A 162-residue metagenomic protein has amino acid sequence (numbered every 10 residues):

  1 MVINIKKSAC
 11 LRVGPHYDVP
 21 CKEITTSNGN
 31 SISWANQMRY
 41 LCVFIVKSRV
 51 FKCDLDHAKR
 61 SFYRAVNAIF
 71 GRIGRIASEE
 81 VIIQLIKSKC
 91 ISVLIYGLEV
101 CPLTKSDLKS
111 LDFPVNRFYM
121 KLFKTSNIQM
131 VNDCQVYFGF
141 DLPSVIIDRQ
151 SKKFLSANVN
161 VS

Functional and structural regions predicted by a protein language model:
V2, H16-Y17, A68, R75 (+3 more regions): Short amphipathic alpha-helical interaction elements and helix-loop-helix interfaces that mediate dimerization
V2-Q37: Short, conserved micro-motifs composed of acidic
I5-K7, E80-Q84, G97-S106, Q129-Q135 (+1 more regions): Short coil/turn segments at secondary-structure boundaries
K22-E23, V50-L55, M130: Short conserved micro-motifs at the rims of enzyme active sites and ligand-binding pockets
G29-P102: Basic, alpha-helical interaction scaffolds
D107-S162: A terminal-accessory region detector
